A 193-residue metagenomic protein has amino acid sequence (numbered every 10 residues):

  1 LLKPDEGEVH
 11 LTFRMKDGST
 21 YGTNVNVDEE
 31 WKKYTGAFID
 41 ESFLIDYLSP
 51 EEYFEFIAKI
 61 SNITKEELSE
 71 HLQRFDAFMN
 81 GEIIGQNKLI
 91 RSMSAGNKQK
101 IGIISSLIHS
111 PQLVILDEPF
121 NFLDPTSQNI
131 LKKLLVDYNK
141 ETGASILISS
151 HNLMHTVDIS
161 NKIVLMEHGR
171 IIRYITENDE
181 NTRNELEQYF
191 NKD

Functional and structural regions predicted by a protein language model:
L89-M93: Conserved ABC ATPase signature
I103: Hydrophobic anchor residue at the start of the ABC signature
V114-E118: Catalytic Walker B motif of ABC-type/P-loop ATPase nucleotide-binding domains
P125-S127: Helix N-cap at the start of a conserved alpha-helix in ABC-type nucleotide-binding domains
N129-E141: Helical segment within the ABC ATPase nucleotide-binding domain
S149-H151: H-loop/switch region of ABC-family ATPase nucleotide-binding domains
R170-K192: Conserved beta-strand-loop-alpha-helix hinge in the C-terminal portion of ABC ATPase nucleotide-binding domains
